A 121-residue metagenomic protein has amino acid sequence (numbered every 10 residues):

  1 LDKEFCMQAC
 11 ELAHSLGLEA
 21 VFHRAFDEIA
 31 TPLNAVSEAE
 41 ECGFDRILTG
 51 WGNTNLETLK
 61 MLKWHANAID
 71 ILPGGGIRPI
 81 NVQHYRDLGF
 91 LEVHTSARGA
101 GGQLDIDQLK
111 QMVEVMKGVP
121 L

Functional and structural regions predicted by a protein language model:
L1, F44-L56, L88-L109: Glycine-rich phosphate-binding active-site loops on the catalytic face of alpha/beta enzymes
L1-F22, T54-P79, I106-L121: Alpha-helix-loop-beta-strand connector modules within alpha/beta enzyme cores
E4-C6, D27-C42, M61-P73, I77-T95: Catalytic cores of alpha/beta
A9, G17-T54: Histidine/lysine/aspartate-rich catalytic loop segments that bind and position anionic ligands
